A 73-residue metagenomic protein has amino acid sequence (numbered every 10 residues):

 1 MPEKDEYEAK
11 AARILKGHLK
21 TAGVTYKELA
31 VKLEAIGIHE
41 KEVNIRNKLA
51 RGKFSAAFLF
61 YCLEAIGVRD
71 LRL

Functional and structural regions predicted by a protein language model:
M1-T25, K32: A short, Lys/Arg-rich alpha-helix, primarily the initiator
K20, V31-E34, A50, E64: Short polybasic/polar patches that bind polyanions
E28, N44, R72: Residues in the helix-turn-helix
A35-K53: Recognition helix of helix-turn-helix/homeodomain-like DNA-binding domains that insert into the DNA major groove
S55-R72: DNA major-groove recognition helix of helix-turn-helix/homeodomain DNA-binding modules
